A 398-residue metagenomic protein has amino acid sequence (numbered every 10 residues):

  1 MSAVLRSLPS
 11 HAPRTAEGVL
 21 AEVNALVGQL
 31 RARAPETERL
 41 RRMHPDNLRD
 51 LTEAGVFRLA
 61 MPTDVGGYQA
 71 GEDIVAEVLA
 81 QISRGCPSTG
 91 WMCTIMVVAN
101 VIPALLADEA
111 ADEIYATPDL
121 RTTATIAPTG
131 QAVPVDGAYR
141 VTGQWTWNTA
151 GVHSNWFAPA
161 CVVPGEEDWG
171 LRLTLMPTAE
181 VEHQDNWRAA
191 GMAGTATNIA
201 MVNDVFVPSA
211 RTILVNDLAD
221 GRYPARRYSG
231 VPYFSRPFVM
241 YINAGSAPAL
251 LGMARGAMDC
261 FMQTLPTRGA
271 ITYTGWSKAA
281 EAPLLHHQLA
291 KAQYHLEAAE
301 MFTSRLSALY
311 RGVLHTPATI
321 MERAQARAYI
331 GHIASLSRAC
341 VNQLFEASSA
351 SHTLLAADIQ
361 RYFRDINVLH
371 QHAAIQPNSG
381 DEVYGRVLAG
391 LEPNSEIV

Functional and structural regions predicted by a protein language model:
M1-A21, A25, I397-V398: Basic/polar N-terminal segments that are highly enriched at the extreme N-terminus, encompassing both cleavable
A21-N24, G252-R255, A290-E297, G331-R338 (+2 more regions): Generic structural signal for well-ordered, non-transmembrane alpha-helical segments in soluble/cytosolic regions
R31, P35-E38, E297-H332, N342-T353: C-terminal helix-coil-helix/basic helical segment that borders enzyme active sites and/or dimer interfaces and provides
M43-E53, F57-S154: Glycine-rich flavin
P134, W145, A160-V163, L175-T178 (+6 more regions): Short, structured patches in soluble enzyme cores that scaffold and shape functional sites
Q144-W187, A196: DPxDG-like acidic metal-binding loop motif
G191, T197-L296: Glycine-rich beta->alpha junctions and the first turn(s) of the following alpha-helix
S348-V398: Glycine-rich phosphate/cofactor-binding loops in nucleotide/flavin-utilizing enzymes
